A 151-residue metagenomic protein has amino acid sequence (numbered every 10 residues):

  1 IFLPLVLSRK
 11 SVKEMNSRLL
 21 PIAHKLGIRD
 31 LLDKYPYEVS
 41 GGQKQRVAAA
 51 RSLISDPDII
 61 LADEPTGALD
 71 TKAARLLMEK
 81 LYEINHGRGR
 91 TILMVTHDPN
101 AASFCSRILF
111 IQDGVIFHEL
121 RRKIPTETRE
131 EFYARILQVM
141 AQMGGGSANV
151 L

Functional and structural regions predicted by a protein language model:
F2-V6, N16: Short helical segment in ABC ATPase nucleotide-binding domains corresponding to the A-loop/adjacent helical element
S11, L32-Y35: Signature (C-motif/LSGGQ) region and adjacent switch/coupling loops of ABC-type ATPase nucleotide-binding domains
Y35-V39, Q43: Conserved ABC ATPase signature
A49, L77: Hydrophobic anchor residue at the start of the ABC signature
I54-D58: A short, proline-enriched helix->beta-strand linker immediately N-terminal to the Walker B motif in ABC-type P-loop
I60-D63: Catalytic Walker B motif of ABC-type/P-loop ATPase nucleotide-binding domains
V115-A141: Conserved beta-strand-loop-alpha-helix hinge in the C-terminal portion of ABC ATPase nucleotide-binding domains
